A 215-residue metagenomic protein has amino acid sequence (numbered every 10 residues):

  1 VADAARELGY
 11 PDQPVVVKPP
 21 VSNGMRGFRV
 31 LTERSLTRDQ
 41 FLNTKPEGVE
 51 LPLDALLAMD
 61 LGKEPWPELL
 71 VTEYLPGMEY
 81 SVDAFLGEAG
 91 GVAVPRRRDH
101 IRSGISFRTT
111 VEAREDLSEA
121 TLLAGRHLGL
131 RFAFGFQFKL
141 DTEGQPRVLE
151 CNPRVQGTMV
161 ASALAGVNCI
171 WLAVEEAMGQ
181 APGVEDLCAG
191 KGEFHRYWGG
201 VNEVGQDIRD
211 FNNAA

Functional and structural regions predicted by a protein language model:
V1-L69, E88: Active-site nucleotide/adenylate-binding loops and adjacent lid/helix of ATP-dependent enzymes
S22, P76, G166-V167: ATP/adenylate-binding site constellation spanning eukaryotic-like Ser/Thr protein kinases, ABC-transporter
N23, M78, V155: Glycine-rich nucleotide phosphate-binding loop and flanking beta-alpha elements of Rossmann-like dinucleotide-binding
R26-F28, E79-S81, G135: Short hydrophobic/aromatic beta-strand or adjacent loop that forms the aromatic wall/cage of a ligand/substrate-binding
V30-E33, P76-G77, T109, G157 (+1 more regions): Generic structural "secondary-structure junction" signal
F41-A120, R126-L128, K139-R147: Phosphate-binding site of ATP-dependent enzymes
H100-G104, E112-A215: ATP-dependent carboxylate activation and anion-phosphoryl transfer catalytic cores that bind Mg-ATP to form
